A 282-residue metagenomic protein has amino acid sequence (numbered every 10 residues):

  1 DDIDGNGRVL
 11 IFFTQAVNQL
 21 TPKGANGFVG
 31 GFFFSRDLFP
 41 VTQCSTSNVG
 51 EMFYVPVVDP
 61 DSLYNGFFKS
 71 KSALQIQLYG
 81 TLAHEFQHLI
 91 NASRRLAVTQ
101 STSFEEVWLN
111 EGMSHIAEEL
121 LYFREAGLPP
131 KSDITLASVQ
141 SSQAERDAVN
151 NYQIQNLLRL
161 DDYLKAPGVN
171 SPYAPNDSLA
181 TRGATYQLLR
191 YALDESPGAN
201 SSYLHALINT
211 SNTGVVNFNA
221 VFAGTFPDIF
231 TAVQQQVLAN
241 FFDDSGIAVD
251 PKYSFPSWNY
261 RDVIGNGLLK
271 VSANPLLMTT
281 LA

Functional and structural regions predicted by a protein language model:
D1-E106, M113, A117, R124-G127 (+1 more regions): Juxtacatalytic substrate-recognition/specificity segment
S72-Q77, T81, F104-W108, N176-G183 (+2 more regions): Soluble non-cytosolic domains of exported or imported proteins
A83, H115-E118, L189-L193, L204-I208: Non-transmembrane alpha-helical segments in soluble domains of secreted/periplasmic/extracellular proteins
F86-A92, S114, T181-A199: Alpha-helical scaffold elements that line and support the substrate/ligand-binding pocket of soluble hydrolases
T102-T185, S211-V237: Acidic/His/Gly-enriched intrinsically disordered linker/tail segments that often contain short helix/coil "MoRF-like"
R124-P130, E195-Y203: Structural helix-adjacent loops and short alpha-helical linkers that scaffold large soluble proteins
Q187, A199-S202, T210-T213: Catalytic cores of phosphodiester-bond-cleaving enzymes
T210-A282: Beta/coil-rich, acidic/histidine-enriched accessory regions frequently appended to metallopeptidases
